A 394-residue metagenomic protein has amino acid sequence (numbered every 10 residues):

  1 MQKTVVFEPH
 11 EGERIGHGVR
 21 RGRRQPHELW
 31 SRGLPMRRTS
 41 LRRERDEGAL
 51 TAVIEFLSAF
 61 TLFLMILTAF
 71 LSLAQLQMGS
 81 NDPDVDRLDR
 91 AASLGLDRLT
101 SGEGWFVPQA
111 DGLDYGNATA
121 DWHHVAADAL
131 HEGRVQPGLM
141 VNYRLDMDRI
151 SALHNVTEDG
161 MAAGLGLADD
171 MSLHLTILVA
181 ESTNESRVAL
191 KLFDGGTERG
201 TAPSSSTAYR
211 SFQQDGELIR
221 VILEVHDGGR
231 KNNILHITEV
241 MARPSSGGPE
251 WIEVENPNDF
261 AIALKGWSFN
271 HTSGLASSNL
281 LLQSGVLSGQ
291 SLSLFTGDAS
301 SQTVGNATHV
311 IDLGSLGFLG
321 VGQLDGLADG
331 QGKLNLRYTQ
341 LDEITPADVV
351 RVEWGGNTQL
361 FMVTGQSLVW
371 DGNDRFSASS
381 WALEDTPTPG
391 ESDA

Functional and structural regions predicted by a protein language model:
M1-G48: N-terminal leader/signal peptides at the extreme start of proteins
R37, R42-A74: N-terminal single-pass transmembrane signal-anchor helix
T68-N233: Long, compositionally biased, intrinsically disordered regions
D227-H236, P387-A394: Low-complexity, Pro/Thr/Ser/Gly/Ala-rich linker/spacer regions in secreted, extracellular modular proteins
G229-G274, L324-G330, P346-L360: A structural motif detector for short, solvent-exposed N-terminal "entry" segments of globular domains
R243-S245, P257-A261, G274-L275, G297-S301 (+2 more regions): Acidic glycine-/aspartate-rich tracts in secreted/extracellular proteins
A276-H309: Intrinsically disordered, low-complexity Pro/Gly/Ser/Thr-rich segments with frequent PxxP/GP/PP motifs and embedded
L316-D393: Conserved beta-structured recognition patch
